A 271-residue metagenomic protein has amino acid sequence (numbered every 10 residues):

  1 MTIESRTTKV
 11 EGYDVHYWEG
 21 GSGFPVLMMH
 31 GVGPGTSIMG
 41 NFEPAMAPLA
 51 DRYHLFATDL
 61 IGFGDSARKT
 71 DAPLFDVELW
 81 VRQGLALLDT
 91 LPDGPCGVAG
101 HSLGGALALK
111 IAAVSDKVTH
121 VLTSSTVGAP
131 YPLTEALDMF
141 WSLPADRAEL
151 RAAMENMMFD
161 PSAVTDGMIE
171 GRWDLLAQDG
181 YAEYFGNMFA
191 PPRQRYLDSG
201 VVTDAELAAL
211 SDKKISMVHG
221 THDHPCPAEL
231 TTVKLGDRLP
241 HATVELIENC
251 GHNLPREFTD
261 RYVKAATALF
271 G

Functional and structural regions predicted by a protein language model:
Y13-A67: Conserved HGGG/HGGXW glycine-rich cap/lid loop of the alpha/beta-hydrolase fold
A47, A57-A99, K264: Active-site loop/oxyanion-hole signature of alpha/beta-hydrolase fold enzymes
G100, G104, A108: Gly/Ala-rich beta-loop-alpha elbow adjacent to hydrolase catalytic centers
L109-A113, K117-A152: Flexible "cap/lid" loop of the alpha/beta hydrolase fold
P144-A209: Conserved alpha/beta-hydrolase catalytic His-Asp/Glu region
L210, M217-H219: Short beta-strand/loop motif that positions the catalytic acidic residue of the alpha/beta-hydrolase fold
H224-L230: Conserved alpha/beta-hydrolase "acid-adjacent" motif
P240-G271: Catalytic active-site module of serine/aspartate enzymes centered on a nucleophile-bearing elbow/loop
